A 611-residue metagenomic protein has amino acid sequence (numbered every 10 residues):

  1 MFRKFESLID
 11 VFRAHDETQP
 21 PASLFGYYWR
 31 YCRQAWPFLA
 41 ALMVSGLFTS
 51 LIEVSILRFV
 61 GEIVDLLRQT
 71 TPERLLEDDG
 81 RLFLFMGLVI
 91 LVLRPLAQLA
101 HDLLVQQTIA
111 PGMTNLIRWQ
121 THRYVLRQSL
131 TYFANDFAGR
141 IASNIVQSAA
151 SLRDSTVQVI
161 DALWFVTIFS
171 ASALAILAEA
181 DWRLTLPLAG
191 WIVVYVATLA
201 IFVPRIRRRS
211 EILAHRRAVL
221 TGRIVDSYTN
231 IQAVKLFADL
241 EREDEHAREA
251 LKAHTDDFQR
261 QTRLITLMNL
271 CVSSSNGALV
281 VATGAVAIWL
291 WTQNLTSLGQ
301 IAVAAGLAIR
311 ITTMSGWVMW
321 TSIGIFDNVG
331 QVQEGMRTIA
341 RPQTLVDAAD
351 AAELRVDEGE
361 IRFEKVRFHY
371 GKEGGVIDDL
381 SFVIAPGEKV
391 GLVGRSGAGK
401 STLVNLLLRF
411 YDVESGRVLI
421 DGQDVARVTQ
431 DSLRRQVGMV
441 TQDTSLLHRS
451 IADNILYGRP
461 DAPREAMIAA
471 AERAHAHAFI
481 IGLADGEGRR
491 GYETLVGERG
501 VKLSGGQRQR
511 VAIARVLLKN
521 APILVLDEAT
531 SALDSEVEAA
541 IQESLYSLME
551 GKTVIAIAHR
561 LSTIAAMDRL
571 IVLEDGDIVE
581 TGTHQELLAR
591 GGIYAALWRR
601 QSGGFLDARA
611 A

Functional and structural regions predicted by a protein language model:
M1-E53, R68-G87, H101-I109, R123 (+7 more regions): Membrane-integrated ABC transporters
D10-P21, I52-G61, D65, I90-A138 (+9 more regions): Juxtamembrane helix-loop junctions of ABC transporter transmembrane domains
G26, P37-E62, F83, G87 (+7 more regions): Alpha-helical segments in transporter systems
R33-Q34, L130-T131, Q147-T156, I160 (+6 more regions): An intracellular "coupling" helix at the cytosolic face of ABC transporter transmembrane type-1 domains
Q34, F38-L51, Q158-L213, A282-Q300 (+1 more regions): Transmembrane helices of ABC transporter permease
D239, R263, I311-A340: Cytosolic ends of transmembrane helices, especially the final helix of ABC transmembrane type-1 domains
L354-A611: ABC-type nucleotide-binding domain
